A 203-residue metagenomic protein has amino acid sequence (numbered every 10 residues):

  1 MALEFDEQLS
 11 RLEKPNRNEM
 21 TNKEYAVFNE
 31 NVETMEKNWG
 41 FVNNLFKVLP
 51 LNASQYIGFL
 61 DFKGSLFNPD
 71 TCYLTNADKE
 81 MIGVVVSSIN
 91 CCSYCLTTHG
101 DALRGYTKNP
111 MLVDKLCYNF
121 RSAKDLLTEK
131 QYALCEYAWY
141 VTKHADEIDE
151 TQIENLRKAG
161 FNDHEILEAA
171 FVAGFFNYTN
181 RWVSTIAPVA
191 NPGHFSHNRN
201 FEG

Functional and structural regions predicted by a protein language model:
M1-G203: Hydrophobic alpha-helical segments
